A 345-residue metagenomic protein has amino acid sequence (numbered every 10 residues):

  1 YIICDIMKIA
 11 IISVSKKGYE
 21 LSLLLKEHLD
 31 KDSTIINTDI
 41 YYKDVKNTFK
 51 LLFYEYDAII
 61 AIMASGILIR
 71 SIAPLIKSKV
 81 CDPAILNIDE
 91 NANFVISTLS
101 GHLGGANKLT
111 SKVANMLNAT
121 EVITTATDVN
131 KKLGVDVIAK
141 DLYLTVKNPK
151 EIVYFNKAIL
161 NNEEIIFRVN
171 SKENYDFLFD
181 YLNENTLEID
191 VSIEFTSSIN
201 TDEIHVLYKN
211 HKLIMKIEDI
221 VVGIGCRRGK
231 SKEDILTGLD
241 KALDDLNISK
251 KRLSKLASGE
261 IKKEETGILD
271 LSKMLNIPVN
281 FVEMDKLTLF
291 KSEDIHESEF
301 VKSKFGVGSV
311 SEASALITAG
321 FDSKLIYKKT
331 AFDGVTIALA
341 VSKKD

Functional and structural regions predicted by a protein language model:
I6-I11: Extreme N-terminal starter segment of soluble prokaryotic enzymes
V14-D32, D39-A58, I62-N107, K112-G267 (+1 more regions): Conserved mixed alpha/beta catalytic, RNA-binding, or beta-rich assembly cores of soluble enzyme, regulatory
H102-N115, T318, D322-K328, F332: A mid-sequence interfacial segment
N156-K157, N161-E173, F177-N185, I295-A315 (+1 more regions): Long, charged alpha-helical interface segments
D240, R252, A257-A313, A319-K324 (+1 more regions): C-terminal non-catalytic interaction/assembly regions of soluble proteins
K328-D345: Amphipathic, soluble alpha/beta structural segments
